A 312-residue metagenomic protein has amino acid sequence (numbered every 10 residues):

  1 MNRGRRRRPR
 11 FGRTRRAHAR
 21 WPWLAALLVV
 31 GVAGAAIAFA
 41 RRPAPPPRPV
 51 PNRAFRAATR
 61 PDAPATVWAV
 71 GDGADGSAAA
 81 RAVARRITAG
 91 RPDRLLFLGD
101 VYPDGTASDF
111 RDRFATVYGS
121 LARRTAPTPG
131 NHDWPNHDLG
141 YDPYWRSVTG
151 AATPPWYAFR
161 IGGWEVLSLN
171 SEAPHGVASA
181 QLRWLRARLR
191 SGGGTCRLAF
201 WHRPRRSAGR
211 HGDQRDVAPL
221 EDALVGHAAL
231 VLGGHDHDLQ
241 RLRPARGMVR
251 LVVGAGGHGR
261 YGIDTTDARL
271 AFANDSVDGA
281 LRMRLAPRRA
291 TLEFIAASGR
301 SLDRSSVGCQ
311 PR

Functional and structural regions predicted by a protein language model:
M1-A19: N-terminal Lys/Arg-rich, disordered targeting/topogenic segments
W23-A36: Hydrophobic membrane-insertion alpha-helices, especially the h-region of bacterial N-terminal signal peptides
R41-D112, H175, A180, S207-A208: N-terminal active-site segment of His-dependent metallophosphoesterases
P49-P61, P103, A107-R197, G209-L230 (+1 more regions): Extended active-site neighborhood of metal-dependent phosphoesterases/phosphodiesterases
V67-A69, L95-F97, P127-T128, A199 (+1 more regions): Residue-level marker for buried hydrophobic side chains located in beta-strands that build the well-ordered beta-sheet
D72, G99-D100, G130-N131, H202 (+1 more regions): Active-site glycine-centered loops adjacent to acidic/histidine catalytic or metal-binding residues that shape
V249, T291-E293: General beta-strand recognition
G299-S301: Residue-level signal for glycine
